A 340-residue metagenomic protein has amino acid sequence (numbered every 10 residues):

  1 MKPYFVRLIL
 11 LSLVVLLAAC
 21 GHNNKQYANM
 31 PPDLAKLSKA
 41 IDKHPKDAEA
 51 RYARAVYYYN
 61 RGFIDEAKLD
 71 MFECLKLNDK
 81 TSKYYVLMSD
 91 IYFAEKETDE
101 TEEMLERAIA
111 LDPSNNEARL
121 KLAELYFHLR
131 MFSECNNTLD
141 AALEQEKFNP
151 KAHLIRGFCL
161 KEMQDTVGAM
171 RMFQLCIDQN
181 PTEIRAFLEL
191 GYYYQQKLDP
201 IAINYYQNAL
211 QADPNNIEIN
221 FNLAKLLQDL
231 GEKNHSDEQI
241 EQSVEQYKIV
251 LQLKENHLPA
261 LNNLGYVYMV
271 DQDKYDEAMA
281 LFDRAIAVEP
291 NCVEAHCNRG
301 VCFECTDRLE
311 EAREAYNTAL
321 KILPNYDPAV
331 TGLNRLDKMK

Functional and structural regions predicted by a protein language model:
M1-A18: Sec-dependent bacterial lipoprotein signal peptides
C20-N78, A94, K340: N-terminal leader/linker segments that initiate helical-solenoid repeat arrays
Y27-K36, G62-E73, E95-R107, L129-A141 (+5 more regions): Structural signature of tandem alpha-helical TPR/SEL1-like repeats, specifically the intra-repeat loop/turn
K43, L77, L111, Q145-E146 (+5 more regions): Structural marker of alpha-solenoid helical repeat scaffolds
A48-E49, S82-K83, N116-E117, P150-K151 (+5 more regions): Helix-start (N-cap) detector for alpha-helical repeat units in TPR-like alpha-solenoids, especially tetratricopeptide
A53, L87, K121, I155 (+5 more regions): Canonical tetratricopeptide repeat
V56, D90, E124, F158 (+6 more regions): Residue-level recognition of tetratricopeptide repeat
Y59, V86, F93, L120 (+9 more regions): Position-specific recognition of the canonical hydrophobic site in helix A of tetratricopeptide repeat
